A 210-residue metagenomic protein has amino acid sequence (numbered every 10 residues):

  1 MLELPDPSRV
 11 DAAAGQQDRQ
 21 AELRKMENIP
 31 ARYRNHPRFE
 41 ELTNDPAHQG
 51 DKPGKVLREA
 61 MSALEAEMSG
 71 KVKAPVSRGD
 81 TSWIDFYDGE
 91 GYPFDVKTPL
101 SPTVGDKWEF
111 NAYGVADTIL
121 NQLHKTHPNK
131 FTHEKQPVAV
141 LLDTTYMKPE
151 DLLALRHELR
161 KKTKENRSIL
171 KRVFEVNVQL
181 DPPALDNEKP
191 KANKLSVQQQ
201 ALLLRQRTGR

Functional and structural regions predicted by a protein language model:
L4-G209: Catalytic toxin/effector domains delivered as secreted proteins or via bacterial secretion systems
